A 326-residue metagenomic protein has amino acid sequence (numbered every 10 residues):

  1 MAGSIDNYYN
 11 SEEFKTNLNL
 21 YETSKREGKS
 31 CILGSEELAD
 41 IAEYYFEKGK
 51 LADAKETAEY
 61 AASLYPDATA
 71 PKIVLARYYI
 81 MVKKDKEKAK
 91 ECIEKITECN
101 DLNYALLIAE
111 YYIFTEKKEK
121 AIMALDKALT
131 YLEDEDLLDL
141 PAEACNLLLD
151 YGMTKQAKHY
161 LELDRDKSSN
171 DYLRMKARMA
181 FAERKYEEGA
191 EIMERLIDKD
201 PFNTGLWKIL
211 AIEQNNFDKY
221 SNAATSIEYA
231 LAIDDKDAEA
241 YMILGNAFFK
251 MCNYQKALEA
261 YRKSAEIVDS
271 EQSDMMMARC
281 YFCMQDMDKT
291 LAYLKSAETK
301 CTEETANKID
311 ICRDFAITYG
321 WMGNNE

Functional and structural regions predicted by a protein language model:
E36, A70, N103, L137-D139 (+5 more regions): Start-of-helix register in tetratricopeptide repeats
E47, M81-V82, F114, L147-D150 (+5 more regions): Register position in tetratricopeptide repeats
L51, D85-K86, K118, T154 (+5 more regions): TPR-repeat structural position
A61, I93-I96, A128, L163-D164 (+4 more regions): Canonical positions in the second alpha-helix
L64, K95-C99, Y131-E133, D166-K167 (+4 more regions): Structural marker of alpha-solenoid helical repeat scaffolds
